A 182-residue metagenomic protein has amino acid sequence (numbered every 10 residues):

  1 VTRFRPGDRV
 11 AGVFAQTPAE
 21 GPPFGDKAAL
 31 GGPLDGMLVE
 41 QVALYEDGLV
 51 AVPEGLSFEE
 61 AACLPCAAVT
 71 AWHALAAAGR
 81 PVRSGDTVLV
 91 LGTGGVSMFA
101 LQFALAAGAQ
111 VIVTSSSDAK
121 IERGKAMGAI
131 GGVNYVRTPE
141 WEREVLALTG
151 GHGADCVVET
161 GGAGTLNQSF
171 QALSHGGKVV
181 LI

Functional and structural regions predicted by a protein language model:
V1-V50: Glycine-rich phosphate/adenylate-binding loop and adjacent beta-alpha elements of nucleotide- or dinucleotide-binding
P33-L38, E54-A77, V90-F99: A glycine-rich, Thr/Ser-enriched phosphate-binding loop motif common to dinucleotide/cofactor-binding enzymes
R83, L173-H175: Helix-to-beta-strand junctions that scaffold the AdoMet/dcAdoMet cofactor pocket in Class I SAM-dependent enzymes
S84-T93, L105-Q168: Adenosine-nucleotide cofactor-binding segment
A100, A104: Short hydrophobic alpha-helical segments of the AMP-binding
A109, G177-K178: Glycine-centered, small-residue-biased loops immediately flanking beta-strands in adenine/cofactor-binding cores
